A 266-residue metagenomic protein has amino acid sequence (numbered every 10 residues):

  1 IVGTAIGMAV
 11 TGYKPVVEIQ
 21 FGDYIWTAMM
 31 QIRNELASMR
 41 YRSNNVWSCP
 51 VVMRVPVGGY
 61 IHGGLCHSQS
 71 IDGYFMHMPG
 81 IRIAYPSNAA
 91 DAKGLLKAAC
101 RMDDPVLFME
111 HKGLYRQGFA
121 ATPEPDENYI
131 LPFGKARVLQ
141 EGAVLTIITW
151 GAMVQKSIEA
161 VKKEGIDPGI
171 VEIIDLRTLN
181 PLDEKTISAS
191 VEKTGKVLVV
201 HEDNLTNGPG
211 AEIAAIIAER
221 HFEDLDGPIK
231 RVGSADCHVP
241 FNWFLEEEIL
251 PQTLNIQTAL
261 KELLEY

Functional and structural regions predicted by a protein language model:
I1-V2, A89-A92, R177-D183: Short acidic loop-to-helix transition motifs that present clustered carboxylates
G3, G73, L254: Short alpha-helical basic/polar micro-motif
G3-T4, G208: Short amphipathic alpha-helical face segments that pack within enzyme cores and frequently flank/anchor catalytic
I6-K156, V171, I216, K261-L264: Conserved thiamine diphosphate
V46-R54, Y60, K112-Y266: Thiamine diphosphate
